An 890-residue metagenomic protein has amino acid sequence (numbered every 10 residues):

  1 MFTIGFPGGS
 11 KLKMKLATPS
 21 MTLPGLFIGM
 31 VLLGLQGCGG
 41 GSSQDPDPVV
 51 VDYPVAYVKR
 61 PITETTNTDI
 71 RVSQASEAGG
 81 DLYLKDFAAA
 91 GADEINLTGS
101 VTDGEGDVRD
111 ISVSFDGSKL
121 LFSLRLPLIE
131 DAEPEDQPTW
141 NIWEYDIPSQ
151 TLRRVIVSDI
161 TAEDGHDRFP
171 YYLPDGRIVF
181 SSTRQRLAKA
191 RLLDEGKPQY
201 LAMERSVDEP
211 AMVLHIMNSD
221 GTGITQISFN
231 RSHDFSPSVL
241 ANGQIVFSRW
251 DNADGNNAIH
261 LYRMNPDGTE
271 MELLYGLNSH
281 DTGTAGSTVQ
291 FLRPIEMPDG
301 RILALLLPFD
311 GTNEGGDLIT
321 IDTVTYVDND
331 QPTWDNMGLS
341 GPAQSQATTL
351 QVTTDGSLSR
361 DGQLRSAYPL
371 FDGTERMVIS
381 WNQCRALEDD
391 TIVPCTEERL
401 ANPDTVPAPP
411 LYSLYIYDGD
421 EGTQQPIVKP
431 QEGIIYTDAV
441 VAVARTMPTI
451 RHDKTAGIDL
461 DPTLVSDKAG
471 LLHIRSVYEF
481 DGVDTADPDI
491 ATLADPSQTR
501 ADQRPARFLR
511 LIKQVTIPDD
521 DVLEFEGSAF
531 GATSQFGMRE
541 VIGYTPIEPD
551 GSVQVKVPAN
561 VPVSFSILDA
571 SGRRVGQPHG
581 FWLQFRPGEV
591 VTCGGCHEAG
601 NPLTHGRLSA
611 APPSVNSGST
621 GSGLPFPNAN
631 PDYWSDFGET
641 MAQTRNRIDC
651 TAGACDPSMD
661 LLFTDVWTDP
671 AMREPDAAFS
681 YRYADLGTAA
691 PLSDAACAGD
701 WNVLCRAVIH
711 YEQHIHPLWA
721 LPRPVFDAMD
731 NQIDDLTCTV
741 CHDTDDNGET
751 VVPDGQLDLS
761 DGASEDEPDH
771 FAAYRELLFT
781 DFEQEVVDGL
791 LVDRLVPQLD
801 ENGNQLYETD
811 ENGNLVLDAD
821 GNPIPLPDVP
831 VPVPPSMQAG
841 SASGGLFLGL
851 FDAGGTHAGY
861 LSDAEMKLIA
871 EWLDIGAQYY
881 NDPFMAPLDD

Functional and structural regions predicted by a protein language model:
G34-G37: C-terminal motif of bacterial Sec signal peptides marking the signal peptidase cleavage site
D45, V50-D52, E77, D481-P496 (+6 more regions): Aromatic- and Gly/Pro-enriched helix-to-coil junctions and flexible linker segments
V55, G104-F115, T161-G176, R231-V246 (+5 more regions): Conserved beta-propeller blade repeats
V58-E77, S123-T139, F180-E209, F247-H260 (+3 more regions): Short, conserved, GDST-rich strand-edge loop motifs in beta-rich repeat architectures
D81-Y83, N141-W143, V213-H215, H260-Y262 (+2 more regions): A short loop-to-beta-strand structural motif that recurs across blades of beta-propeller domains
A89-G106, P148-D164, N218-S232, G268-V289 (+3 more regions): Multi-bladed beta-propeller domains
D136-V213, G223-F235: Asp-box/WD-like beta-propeller blade repeats and closely related beta-sheet repeat scaffolds
L292-Y415: Loop/turn-rich, solvent-exposed surfaces of beta-rich toroidal or solenoidal domains
